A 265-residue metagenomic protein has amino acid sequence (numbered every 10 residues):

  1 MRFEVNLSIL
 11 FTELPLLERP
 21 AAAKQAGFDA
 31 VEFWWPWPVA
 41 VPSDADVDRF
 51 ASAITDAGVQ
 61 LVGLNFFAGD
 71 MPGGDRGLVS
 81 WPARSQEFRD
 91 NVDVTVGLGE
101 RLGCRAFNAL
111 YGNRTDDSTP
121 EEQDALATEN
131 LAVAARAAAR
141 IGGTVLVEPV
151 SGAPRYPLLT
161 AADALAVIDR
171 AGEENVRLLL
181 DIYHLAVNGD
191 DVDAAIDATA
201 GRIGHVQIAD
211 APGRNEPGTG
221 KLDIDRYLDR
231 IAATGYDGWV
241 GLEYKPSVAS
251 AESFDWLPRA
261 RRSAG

Functional and structural regions predicted by a protein language model:
M1-E4, S8-I9, E13-G27, G103-R105 (+4 more regions): Histidine-acidic metal/acid-base catalytic patches
M1-L7, G63-V79, Y111-T115: N-terminal small/glycine-rich loop or linker at the start of catalytic domains across soluble metabolic enzymes
I9-F11, W35-W37, F67-D70, Y111-T115 (+4 more regions): Active-site-proximal loop/turn and secondary-structure-junction residues that shape catalytic pockets, frequently
F28, V59, G143, Y236: Short phosphate-binding/catalytic loops that engage adenosine nucleotides
E32, G63-N65, N108, L146 (+2 more regions): Conserved beta-strand positions in the central sheet of alpha/beta enzyme cores
E32-T55, Y111-T119, P212-N215: Glycine-rich, proline-tolerant flexible connector loops at the mouths of alpha/beta enzymes
W37, V41-Q60, N91-R101, T128-R136 (+1 more regions): Short amphipathic alpha-helices and their capping/turn segments at secondary-structure boundaries
D56, D75-R177: Active-site acidic/histidine proton-transfer and metal-coordination neighborhood in alpha/beta enzyme cores
